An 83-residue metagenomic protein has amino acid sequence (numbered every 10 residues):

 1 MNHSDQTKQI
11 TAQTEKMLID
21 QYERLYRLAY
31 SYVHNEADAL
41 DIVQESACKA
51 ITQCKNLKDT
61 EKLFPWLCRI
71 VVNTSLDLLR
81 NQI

Functional and structural regions predicted by a protein language model:
H3-R27, S31, L40, I51: A short, charge-rich alpha-helical start-of-domain segment used by transcription regulators
R27, D41-C48, E61-N73: Structural recognition of an alpha-helix C-terminal capping motif at a helix-to-coil junction
L28, Y32, Q53, T74 (+1 more regions): Short alpha-helical functional segments enriched in proximate histidine and acidic residues
Y32, L57-T60: Short coil/turn helix-boundary motifs
K49, K55: Flexible, active-site-adjacent loop/turn segments at secondary-structure boundaries
K58, V72-I83: Arg/Lys-rich amphipathic alpha helix in sigma70-family domain 2
